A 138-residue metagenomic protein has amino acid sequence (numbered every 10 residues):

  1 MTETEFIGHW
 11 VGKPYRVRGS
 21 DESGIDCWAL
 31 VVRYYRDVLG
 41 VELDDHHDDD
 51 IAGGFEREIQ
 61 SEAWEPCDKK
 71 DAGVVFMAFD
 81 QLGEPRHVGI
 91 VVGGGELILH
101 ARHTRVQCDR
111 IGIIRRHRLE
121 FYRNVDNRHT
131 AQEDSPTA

Functional and structural regions predicted by a protein language model:
T2-F6: Short, charged, amphipathic alpha-helices and their helix-cap/turn boundaries
G8-G19: A glycine-biased structural micro-motif
P14-Y15, L39-L43, V106: Secondary-structure boundary/capping signal
R16, S23, W28, D44 (+1 more regions): Short, electropositive, low-hydrophobicity segments enriched in small/polar residues
G19-L39: Active-site nucleophilic cysteine motif
D44-I113, V125-D126: ...with weaker cross-activation on analogous glycine-rich loops/strands in unrelated enzymes
R116-H117: Short, hinge-like loop/turn segments at secondary-structure boundaries
E120-A138: Low-complexity, Gly/Ser/Thr/Pro-rich intrinsically disordered linker/tail segments
